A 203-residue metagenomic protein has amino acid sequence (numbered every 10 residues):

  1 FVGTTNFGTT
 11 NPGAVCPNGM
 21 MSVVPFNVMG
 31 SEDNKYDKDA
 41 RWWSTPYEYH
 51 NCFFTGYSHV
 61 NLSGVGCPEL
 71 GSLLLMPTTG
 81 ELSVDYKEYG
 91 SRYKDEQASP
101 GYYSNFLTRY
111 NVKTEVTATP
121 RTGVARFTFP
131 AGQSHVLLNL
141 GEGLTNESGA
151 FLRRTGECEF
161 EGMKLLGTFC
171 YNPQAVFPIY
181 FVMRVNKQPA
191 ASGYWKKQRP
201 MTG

Functional and structural regions predicted by a protein language model:
F1-G203: Accessory carbohydrate-recognition regions in carbohydrate-active enzymes
